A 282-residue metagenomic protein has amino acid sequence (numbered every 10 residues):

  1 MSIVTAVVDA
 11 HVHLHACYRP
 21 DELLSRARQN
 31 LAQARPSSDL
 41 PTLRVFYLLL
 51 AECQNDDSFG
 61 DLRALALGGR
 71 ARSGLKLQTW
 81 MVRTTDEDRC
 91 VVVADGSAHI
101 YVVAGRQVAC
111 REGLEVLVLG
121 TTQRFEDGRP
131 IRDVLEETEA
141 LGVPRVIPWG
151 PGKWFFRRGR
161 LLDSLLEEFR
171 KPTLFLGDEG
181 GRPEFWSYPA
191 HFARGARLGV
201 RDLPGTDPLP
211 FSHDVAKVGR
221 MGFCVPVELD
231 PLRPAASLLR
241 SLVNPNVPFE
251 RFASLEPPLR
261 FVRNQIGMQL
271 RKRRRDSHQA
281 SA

Functional and structural regions predicted by a protein language model:
M1-A10, L14-D21, C110-Q123, E136-L141 (+1 more regions): Charged catalytic cores and adjacent phosphate/nucleic-acid-binding surfaces used for phosphate/nucleic-acid chemistry
M1-S97, Y101, V108-C110, R132-D133 (+1 more regions): An N-terminally biased module of ancient metal coordination in phosphate/nucleic-acid-related enzymes
V45, G142-P144: Loop/turn elements at helix/coil->beta-strand transitions in domains of secreted/extracellular proteins
A51, P148, G205-T206: Generic beta-sheet signal
I100-A104, R160-L162: Short, functional N-terminal and low-complexity linear motifs
G105, G150: Active-site-proximal beta-strand/loop segments in catalytic clefts of secreted hydrolases
G128-R129: Caspase-like (clan CD) cysteine peptidase catalytic core
